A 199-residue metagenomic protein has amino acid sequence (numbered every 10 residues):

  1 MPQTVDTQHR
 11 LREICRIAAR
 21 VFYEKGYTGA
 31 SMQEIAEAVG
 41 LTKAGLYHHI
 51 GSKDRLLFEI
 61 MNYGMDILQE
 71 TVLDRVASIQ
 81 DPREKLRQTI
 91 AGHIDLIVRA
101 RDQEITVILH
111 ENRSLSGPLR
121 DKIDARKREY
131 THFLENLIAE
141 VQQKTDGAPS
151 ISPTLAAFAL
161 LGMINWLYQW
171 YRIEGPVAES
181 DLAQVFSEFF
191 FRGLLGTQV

Functional and structural regions predicted by a protein language model:
M1, G92-L96, H132-E140, L161-M163 (+2 more regions): C-terminal peripheral helix-coil segments that are non-catalytic and often amphipathic
M1-H9, R20, Q198-V199: N-terminal intrinsically disordered/low-complexity leader segments
P2, E13, I17-R55, E59: Helix-turn-helix
E24-T28, I79, A100, K144: Short coil/turn segments at alpha/beta junctions that flank glycine-rich nucleotide-binding fingerprints
K53, I60, G64, L68 (+5 more regions): Hydrophobic/aromatic residues within well-ordered alpha-helical segments
E59, L73-R101, A157-L160: Hydrophobic alpha-helical connector segments
D66-Q69, V107, G117-Q143, T154-F158 (+1 more regions): Amphipathic alpha-helical packing segments from all-alpha helical-bundle domains
V98-P118, Q169: Amphipathic alpha-helical segments used for helix-helix packing
